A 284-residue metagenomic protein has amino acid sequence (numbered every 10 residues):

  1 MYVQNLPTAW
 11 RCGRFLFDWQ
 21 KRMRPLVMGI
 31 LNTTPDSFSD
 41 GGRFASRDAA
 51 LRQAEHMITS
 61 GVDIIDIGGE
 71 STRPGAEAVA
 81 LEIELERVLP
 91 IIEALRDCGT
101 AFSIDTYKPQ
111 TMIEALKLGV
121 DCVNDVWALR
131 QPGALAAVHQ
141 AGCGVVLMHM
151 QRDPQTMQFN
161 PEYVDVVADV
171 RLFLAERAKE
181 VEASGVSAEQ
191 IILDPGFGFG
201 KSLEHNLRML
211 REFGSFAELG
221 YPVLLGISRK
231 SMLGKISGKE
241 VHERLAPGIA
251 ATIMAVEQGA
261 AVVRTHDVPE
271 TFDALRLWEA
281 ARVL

Functional and structural regions predicted by a protein language model:
Q4-R14, R22, S39-Q53, T72-A94 (+5 more regions): Active-site-adjacent loop and "lid" segments of alpha/beta metabolic enzymes
R52-G68, Q258-G259: Catalytic domains of carbohydrate-active enzymes, especially glycoside hydrolases
S187-Q190: Short acidic capping loops at alpha-helix termini that bridge into adjacent secondary structure
